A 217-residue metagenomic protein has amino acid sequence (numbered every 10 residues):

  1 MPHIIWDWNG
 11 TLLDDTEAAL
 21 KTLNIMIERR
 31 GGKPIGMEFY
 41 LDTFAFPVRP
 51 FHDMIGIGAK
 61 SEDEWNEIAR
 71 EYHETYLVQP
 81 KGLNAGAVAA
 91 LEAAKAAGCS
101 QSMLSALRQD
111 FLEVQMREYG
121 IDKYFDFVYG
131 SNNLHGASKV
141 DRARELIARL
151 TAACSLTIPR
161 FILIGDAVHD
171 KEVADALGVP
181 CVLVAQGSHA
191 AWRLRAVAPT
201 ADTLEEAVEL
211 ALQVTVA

Functional and structural regions predicted by a protein language model:
P2-A89: N-terminal helical cap/lid subdomain that shapes the substrate entry/recognition surface in HAD-like hydrolases
T11, S105-L107: Conserved phosphate-coupling serine/threonine residues in phosphotransfer and NTP-handling enzymes
K33, G58, D122-D126, T157: Conserved H-loop
E38-Y40, D122-A137: A short, structured active-site edge motif that brings together acidic residues
Y76-M103, E113, V140: Short, acidic loop-to-helix structural element flanking the phosphoryl-transfer center in phosphate-processing enzymes
G120-Y129, W192-L212: Structural recognition of alpha->loop->beta junctions
K139-A174: Conserved Lys-Pro-Asp/Glu-containing loop-to-beta segment of HAD-superfamily phosphomonoesterases, centered on
L163-D202: Acidic, Mg2+-coordinating phosphoryl-transfer loop and its flanking beta/alpha structural elements, shared across
